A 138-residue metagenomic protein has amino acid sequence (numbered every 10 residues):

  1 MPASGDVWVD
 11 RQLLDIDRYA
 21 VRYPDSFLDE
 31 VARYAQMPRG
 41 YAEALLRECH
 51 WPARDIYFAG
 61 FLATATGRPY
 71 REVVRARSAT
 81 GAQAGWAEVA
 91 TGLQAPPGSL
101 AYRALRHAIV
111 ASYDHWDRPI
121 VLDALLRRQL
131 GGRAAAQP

Functional and structural regions predicted by a protein language model:
M1-P138: General marker for long, soluble alpha-helical cores
